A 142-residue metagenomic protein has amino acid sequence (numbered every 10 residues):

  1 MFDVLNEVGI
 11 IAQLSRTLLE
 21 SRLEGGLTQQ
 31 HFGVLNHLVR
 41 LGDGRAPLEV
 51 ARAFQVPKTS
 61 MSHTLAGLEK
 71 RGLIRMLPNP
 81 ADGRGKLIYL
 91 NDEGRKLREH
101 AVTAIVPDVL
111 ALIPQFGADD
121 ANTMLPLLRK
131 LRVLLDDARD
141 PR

Functional and structural regions predicted by a protein language model:
M1-G25: N-terminal leader segment of winged-helix/HTH proteins
D3-N6, G33, N122: Active-site phosphate/pyrophosphate-handling residues
G9, N36-G42, V102, R129: Short, locally clustered residues in the helix-turn-helix/winged-helix DNA-binding domain
T17-S60: N-terminal helix-turn-helix DNA-binding core of bacterial DNA-binding proteins
A66-P126: Charged, amphipathic alpha-helical coiled-coil/dimerization segments
D119-R142: C-terminal regulatory/oligomerization modules of transcriptional regulators
